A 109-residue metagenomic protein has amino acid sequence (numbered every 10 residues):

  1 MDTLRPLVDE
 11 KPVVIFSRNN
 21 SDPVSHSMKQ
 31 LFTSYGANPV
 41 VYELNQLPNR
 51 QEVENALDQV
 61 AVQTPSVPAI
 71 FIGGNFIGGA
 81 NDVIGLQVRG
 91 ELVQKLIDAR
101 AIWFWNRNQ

Functional and structural regions predicted by a protein language model:
M1-D9, I102-Q109: Eukaryotic N-terminal low-complexity, Ser/Thr- and Lys/Arg-rich leader segments that predominantly function as
D2-Y42: Local sequence-structure signature of Cys/Sec-based thiol-disulfide redox active-site neighborhoods
F16-N19, Y42-L47, G73-N75, L86-R89: Structured beta-strand/turn binding interfaces of compact recognition modules in eukaryotic regulators
N38-V41, L47, Q94-Q109: Terminal leader/tail segments of proteins
P48-A56: N-terminal beta-loop-helix "entrance" segment that forms/cooperates in small-molecule cofactor or anionic ligand
D58-I72, A80: Structural micro-motif
I72-W105: Non-catalytic, surface beta->alpha helical segment in thiol-disulfide oxidoreductase systems
